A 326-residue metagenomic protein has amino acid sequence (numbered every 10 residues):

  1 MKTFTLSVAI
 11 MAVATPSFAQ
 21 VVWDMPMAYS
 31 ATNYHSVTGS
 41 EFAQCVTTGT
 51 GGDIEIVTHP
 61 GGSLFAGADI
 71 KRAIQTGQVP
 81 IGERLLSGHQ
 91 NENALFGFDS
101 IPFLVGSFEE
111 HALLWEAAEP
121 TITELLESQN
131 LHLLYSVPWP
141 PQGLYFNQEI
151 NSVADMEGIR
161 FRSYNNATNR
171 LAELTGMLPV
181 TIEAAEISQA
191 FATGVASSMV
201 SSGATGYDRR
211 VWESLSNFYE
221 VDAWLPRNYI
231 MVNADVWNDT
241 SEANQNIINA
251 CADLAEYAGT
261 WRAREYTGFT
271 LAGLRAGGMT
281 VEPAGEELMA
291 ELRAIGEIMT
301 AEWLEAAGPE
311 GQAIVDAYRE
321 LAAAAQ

Functional and structural regions predicted by a protein language model:
M1-F4: Positively charged n-region of N-terminal signal peptides that target proteins for export
L6-S7, S17: Cleavable N-terminal signal peptides
V13-A19: Sec/Tat signal peptide C-region and signal peptidase I cleavage site
Q20-H111, A118-Q326: N-terminal secretory/targeting leader peptides
